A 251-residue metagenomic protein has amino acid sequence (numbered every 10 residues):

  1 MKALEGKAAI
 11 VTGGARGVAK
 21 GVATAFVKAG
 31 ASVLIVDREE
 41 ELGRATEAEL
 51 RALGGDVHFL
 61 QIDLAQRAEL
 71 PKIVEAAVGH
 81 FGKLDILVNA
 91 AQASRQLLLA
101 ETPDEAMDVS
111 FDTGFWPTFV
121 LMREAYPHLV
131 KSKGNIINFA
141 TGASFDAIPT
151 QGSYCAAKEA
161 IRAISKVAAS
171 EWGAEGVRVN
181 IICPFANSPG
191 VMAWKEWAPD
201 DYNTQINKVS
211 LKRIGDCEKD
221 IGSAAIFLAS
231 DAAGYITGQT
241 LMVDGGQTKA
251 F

Functional and structural regions predicted by a protein language model:
A3-L34: Canonical Rossmann dinucleotide-binding motif of NAD(H)/NADP(H)-dependent dehydrogenases/reductases, specifically
V88, G173, R178, I236-G238: Short, small/polar-rich loop/turn modules that mediate ligand/substrate recognition or access, typified
L98-L99, P103-F111, Q205-I206: Substrate-binding pocket helix/loop in short-chain dehydrogenase/reductase
M122, A157, S165: Active-site helix of classical SDR
P127, S170-A174, G234: Alpha-helical segment proximal to the catalytic Tyr-Lys
T141: Residue(s) in the substrate-gating loop at a strand-loop-helix junction that position the organic substrate next
D146, N207, I226, T237-F251: Short C-terminal tail/terminal secondary-structure segment of NAD(P)H-dependent dehydrogenase/reductase domains
